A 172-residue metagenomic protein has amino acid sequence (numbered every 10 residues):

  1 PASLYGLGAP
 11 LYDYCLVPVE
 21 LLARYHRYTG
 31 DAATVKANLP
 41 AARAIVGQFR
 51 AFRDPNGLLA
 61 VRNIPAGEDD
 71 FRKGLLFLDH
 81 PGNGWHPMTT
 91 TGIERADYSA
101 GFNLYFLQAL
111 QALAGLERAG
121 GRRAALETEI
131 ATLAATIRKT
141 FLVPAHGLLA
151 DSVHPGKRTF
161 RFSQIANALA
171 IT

Functional and structural regions predicted by a protein language model:
P1-V17, R24, R50-A131, A135-T172: The feature captures the catalytic groove of carbohydrate-active enzymes
L39-A51: Carboxylate/His-rich catalytic cores and anion/metal-binding grooves
